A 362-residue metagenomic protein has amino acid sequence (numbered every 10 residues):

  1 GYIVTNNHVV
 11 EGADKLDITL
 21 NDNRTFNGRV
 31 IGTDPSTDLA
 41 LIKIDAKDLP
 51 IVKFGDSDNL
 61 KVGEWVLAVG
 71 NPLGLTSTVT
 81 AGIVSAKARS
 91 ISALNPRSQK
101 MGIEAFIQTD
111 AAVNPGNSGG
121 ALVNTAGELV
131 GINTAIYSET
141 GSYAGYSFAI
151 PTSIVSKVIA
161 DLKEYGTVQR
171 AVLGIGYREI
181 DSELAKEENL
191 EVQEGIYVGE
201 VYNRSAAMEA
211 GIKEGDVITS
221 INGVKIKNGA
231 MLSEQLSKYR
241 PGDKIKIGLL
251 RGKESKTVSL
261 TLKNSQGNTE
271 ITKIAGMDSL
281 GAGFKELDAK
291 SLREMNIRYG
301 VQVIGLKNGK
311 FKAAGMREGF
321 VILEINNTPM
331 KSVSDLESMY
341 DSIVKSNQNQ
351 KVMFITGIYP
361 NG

Functional and structural regions predicted by a protein language model:
G1, T5-N6, G63, G82 (+4 more regions): Conserved phosphate-binding and hydrolysis motifs of nucleotide-dependent enzymes
G1-T78, S156, E194, S220 (+3 more regions): Conserved active-site neighborhood of the chymotrypsin/trypsin-like protease fold
N6, V69, T109-D110, G116 (+2 more regions): Thr-Gly-centered strand-to-loop micro-motif
A13-L16, L49, V69-I83, A88-G119 (+4 more regions): Active-site loop architecture of trypsin-fold serine endopeptidases
D14, T33-T37, K87-A93, I180-S182 (+2 more regions): Short, conserved beta-turn/loop elements at beta-strand boundaries and strand-helix junctions
R29, K43, K61, L129 (+1 more regions): C-terminal recognition in membrane/secretory proteostasis and scaffolding
V52-F54, I107-V123, N203-A207, L306-A313: Gly/Ser-rich catalytic serine loop of serine hydrolases
